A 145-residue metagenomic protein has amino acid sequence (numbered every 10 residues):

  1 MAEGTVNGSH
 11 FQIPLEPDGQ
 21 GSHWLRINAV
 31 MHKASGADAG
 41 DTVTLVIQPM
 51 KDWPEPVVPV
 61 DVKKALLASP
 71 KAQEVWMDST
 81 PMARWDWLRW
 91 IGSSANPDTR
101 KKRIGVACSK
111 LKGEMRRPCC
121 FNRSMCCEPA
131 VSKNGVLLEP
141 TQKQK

Functional and structural regions predicted by a protein language model:
M1-S22, S35-V62, C119: Long, compositionally biased stretches
H23-I27: A generic structural motif
N28-K33: Short alpha-helix capping/helix-loop boundary micro-motifs
Q48-V75, D86-R89, V106, K112-G113 (+2 more regions): Surface-exposed, charge/polar-rich loops and edge strands
T80: Functionally critical alpha/beta secondary-structure elements and their flanking flexible loops that scaffold catalytic
A83: Residues forming anionic-ligand binding surfaces in small-molecule and nucleic-acid pockets of primarily soluble enzymes
T99: Recognition helix of helix-turn-helix DNA-binding domains
